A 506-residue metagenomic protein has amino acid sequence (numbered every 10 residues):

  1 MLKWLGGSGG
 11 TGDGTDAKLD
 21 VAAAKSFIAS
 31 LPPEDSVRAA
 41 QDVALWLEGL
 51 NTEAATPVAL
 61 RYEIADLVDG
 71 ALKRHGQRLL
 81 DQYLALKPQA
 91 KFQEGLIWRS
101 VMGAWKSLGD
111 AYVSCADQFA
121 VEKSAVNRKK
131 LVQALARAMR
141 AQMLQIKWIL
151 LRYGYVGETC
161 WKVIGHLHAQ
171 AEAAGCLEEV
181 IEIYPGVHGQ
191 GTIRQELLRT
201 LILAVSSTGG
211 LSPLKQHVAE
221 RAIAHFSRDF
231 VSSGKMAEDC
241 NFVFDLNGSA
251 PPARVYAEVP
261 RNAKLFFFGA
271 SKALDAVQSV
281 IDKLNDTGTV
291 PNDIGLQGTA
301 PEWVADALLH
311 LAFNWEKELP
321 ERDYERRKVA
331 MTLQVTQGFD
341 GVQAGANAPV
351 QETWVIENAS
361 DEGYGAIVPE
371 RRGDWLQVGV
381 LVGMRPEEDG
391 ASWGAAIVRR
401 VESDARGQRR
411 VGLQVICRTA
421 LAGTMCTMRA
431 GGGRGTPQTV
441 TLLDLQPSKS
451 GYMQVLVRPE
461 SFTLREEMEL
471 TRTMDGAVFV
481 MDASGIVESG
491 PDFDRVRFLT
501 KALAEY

Functional and structural regions predicted by a protein language model:
M1-L151: Generic N-terminal leader/targeting and pre-domain segments
Y62, Y83, Y112, Y153-Y155 (+6 more regions): Sequence-level detector for tyrosine residue identity
L108, Q142, R194-V205, D494-F498: Short, hydrophobic/proline-enriched secondary-structure or compact coil segments at domain edges
V156-D323: Extended, domain-scale alpha-helical bundle/helix-rich regions
D293-D389, R400-V415, T419-A420, R429-Y506: Short strand-loop-strand
A391-W393: Short, mixed charged/polar active-site loops that provide acid/base catalysis or chelate metal/phosphate cofactors
